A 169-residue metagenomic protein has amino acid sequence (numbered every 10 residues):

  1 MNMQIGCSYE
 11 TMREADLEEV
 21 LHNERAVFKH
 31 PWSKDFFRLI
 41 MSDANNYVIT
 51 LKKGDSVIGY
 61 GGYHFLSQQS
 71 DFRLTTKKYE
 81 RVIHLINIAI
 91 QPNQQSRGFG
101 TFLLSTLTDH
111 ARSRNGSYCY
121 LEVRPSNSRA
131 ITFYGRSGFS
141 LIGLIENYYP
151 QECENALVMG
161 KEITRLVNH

Functional and structural regions predicted by a protein language model:
N2-I5, T11-N93, L104-T106, H110 (+2 more regions): Acetyl-CoA-dependent GNAT
F37, A130, I145: Acidic, amphipathic alpha-helical patches
Q68, E122, G135, S140-A156: Conserved catalytic-core motifs of GNAT/GCN5-like acyltransferases
I88-S105, R114, Y118, R124-T132 (+2 more regions): Conserved glycine-rich acetyl-CoA-binding loop
S117, R124-S128, N147-H169: C-terminal "cap" of GNAT-fold acetyltransferases
